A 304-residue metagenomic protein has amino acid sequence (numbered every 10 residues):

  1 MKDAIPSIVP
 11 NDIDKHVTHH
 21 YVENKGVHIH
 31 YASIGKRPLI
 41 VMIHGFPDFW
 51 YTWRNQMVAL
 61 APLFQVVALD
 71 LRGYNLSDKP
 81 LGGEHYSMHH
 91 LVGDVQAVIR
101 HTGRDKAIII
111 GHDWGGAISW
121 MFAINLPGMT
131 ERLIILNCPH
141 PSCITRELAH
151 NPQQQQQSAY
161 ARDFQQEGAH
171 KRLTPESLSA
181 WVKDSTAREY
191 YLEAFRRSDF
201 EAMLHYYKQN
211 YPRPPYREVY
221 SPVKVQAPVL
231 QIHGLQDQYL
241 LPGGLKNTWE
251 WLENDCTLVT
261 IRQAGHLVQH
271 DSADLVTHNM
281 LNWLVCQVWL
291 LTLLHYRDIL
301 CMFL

Functional and structural regions predicted by a protein language model:
K2-H20, V27-I29, L39, W53 (+5 more regions): Flexible "cap/lid" subdomain of the alpha/beta-hydrolase fold that forms the substrate-access gate
P38-H44: Short beta-strand element of the alpha/beta-hydrolase
G45-D48, D113: Active-site glycine-rich loops that stabilize anionic/oxyanionic intermediates across multiple enzyme folds
P47-N55: Serine-hydrolase catalytic-loop signature spanning alpha/beta hydrolases and amidase-signature enzymes
Q56-F64: A short, Lys/Arg-enriched amphipathic alpha-helix followed by its capping loop at the start of a domain
A264-A273, T277: Catalytic histidine-centered segment of alpha/beta-hydrolase-like enzymes
